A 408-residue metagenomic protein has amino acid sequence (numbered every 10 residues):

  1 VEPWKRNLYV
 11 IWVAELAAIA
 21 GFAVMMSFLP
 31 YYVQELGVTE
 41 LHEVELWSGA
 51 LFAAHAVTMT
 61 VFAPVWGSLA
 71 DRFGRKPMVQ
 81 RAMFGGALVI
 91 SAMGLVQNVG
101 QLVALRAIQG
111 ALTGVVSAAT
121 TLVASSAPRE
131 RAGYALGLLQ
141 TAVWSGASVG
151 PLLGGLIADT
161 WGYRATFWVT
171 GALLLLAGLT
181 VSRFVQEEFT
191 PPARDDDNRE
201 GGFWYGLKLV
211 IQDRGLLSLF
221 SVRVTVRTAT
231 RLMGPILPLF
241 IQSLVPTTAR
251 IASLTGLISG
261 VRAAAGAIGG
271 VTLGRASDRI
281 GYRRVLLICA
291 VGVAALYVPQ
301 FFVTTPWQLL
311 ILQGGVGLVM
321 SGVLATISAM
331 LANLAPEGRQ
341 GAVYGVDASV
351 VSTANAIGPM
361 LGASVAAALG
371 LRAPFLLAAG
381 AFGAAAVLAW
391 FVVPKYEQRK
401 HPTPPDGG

Functional and structural regions predicted by a protein language model:
V1-K5, E187-S221, D406-G408: Juxtamembrane intracellular "pre-TM" segments in multi-pass secondary transporters
L16, V89, Q101-G114, Q308-G322: Hydrophobic core of transmembrane alpha-helices in multi-pass small-molecule transporters, especially MFS/SLC-type
F28-E45, I236-S253: Short amphipathic helix-loop junctions that connect adjacent transmembrane helices in Major Facilitator Superfamily/SLC
A50-W66, G260-T272: Central cavity-lining transmembrane alpha-helices of secondary-active solute carriers, predominantly the Major
T60-Q97, S277-R283: Conserved MFS/SLC helix-loop-helix module at the cytosolic interface between two early adjacent transmembrane helices
L105-V143: Cytoplasmic helix-loop-helix junction between adjacent transmembrane helices in 12-TM secondary transporters
V115-A127, G322-A335: Intracellular juxtamembrane helix-capping segments at the cytosolic ends of symmetry-related transmembrane helices
G178-D195, F391-H401: Helix-loop junctions on the cytosolic side of multi-pass membrane transporters, especially the intracellular loop
